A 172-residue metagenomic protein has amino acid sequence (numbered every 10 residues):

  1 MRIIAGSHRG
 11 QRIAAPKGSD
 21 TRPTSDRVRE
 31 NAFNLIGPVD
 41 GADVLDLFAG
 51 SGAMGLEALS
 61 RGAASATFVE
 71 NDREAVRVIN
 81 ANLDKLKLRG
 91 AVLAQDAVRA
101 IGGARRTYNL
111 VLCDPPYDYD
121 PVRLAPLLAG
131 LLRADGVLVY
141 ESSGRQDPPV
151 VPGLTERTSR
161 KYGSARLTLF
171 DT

Functional and structural regions predicted by a protein language model:
M1-T172: Class I S-adenosyl-L-methionine-dependent methyltransferase catalytic core
